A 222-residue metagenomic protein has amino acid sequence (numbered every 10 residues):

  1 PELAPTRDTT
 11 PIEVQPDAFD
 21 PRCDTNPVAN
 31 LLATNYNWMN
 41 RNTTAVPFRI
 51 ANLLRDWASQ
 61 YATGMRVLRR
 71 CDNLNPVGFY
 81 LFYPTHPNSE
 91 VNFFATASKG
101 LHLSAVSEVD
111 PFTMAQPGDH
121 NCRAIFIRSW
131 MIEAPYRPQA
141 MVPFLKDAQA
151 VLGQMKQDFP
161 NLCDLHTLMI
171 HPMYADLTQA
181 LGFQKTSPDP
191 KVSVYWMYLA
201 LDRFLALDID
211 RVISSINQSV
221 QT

Functional and structural regions predicted by a protein language model:
P1-I12, K156-T222: Terminal substrate-recognition subdomain of acyl/acetyltransferases
A4-N52, Q60-Y61, M65-R70, P76-V77: Short amphipathic alpha-helix that is part of the acyltransferase structural core
F19-D24, C71, T85, I132-P135 (+1 more regions): Generic structural motif
F48, D56, G78-F93, K146-Q149 (+1 more regions): Amphipathic alpha-helical scaffolding segments
N52-D56, M114: Catalytic micro-motifs at enzyme active sites that drive phosphoryl/nucleotidyl and oxygen chemistry
M65-A97, R123-M131: Conserved donor-binding loop and adjoining core beta-sheet/short helix segment in diverse acyl/aminoacyl transferases
Y80-F82, S129-L145, G182-R203: Short flexible/disordered coil segments
N92-G182: Acyl-donor binding region in acyl/amide transferases
